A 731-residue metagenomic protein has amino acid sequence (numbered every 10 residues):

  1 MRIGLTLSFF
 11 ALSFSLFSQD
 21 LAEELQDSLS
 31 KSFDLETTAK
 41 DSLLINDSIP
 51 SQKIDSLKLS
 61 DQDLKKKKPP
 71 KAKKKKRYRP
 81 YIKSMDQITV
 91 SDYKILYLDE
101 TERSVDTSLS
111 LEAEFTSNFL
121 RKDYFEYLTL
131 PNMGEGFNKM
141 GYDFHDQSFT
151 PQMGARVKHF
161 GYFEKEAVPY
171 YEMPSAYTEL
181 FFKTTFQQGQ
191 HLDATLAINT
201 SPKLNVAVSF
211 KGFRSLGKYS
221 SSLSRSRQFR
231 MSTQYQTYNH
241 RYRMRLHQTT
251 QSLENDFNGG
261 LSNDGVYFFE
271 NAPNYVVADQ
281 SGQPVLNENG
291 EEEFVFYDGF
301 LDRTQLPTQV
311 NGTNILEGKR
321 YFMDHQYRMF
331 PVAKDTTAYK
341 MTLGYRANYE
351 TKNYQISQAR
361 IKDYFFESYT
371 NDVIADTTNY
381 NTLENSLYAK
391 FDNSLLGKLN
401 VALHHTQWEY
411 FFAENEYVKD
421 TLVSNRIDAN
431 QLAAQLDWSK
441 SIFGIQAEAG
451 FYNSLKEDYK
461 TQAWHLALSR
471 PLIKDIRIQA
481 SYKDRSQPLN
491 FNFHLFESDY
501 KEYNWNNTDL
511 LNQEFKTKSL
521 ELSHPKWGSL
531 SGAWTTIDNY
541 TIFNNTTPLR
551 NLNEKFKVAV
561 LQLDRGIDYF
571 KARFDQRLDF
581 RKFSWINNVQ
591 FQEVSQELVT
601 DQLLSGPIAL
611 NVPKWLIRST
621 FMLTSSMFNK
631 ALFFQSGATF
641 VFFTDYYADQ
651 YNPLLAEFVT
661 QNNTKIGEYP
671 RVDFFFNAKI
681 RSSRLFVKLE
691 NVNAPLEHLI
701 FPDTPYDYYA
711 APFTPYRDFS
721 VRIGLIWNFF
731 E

Functional and structural regions predicted by a protein language model:
R2-F9: Sec-dependent signal peptide recognition, specifically the positively charged N-region followed immediately by
S18, S148, M173-S175, A197 (+3 more regions): Exposed, low-structure sequence patches enriched in small/polar residues
Q19-L316, F330-Y339, S469-I476, P712-F719 (+1 more regions): Membrane-proximal, glycine/serine-rich, low-complexity loop/turn segments characteristic of large bacterial
V208, E367-Y369: Long, disordered, Ser/Thr/Pro-rich
Q305, D363-F365: Terminal non-domain segments
